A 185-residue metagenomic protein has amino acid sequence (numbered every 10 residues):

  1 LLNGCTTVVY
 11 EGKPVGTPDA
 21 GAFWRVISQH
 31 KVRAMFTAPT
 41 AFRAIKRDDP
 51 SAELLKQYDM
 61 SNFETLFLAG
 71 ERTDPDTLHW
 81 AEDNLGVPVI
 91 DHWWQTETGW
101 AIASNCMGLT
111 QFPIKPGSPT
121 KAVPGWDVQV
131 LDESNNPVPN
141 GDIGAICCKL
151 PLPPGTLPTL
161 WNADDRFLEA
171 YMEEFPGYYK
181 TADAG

Functional and structural regions predicted by a protein language model:
L2-T6, W24, V32-T37, K46-P113 (+1 more regions): Gly/Ser/Thr-rich phosphate-binding loop
C5-V26: ATP-dependent adenylate-forming carboxylate-activation enzymes
T40-R43, E71-R72, P151-G155: Alpha-helix/helix-capping structural signal
A103, T120, P139-G141, P158-L160: Active-site glycine/GP-rich loop and adjacent strand/helix microenvironment that borders small-molecule binding pockets
K115-A122, P137, A170, F175-Y178: Short Gly/Pro-enriched turn/cap motifs at secondary-structure boundaries
Q129-L150: Conserved beta-loop-beta connector loops within the AMP-binding
C147-G185: Conserved ATP-binding/catalytic segment of the ANL
